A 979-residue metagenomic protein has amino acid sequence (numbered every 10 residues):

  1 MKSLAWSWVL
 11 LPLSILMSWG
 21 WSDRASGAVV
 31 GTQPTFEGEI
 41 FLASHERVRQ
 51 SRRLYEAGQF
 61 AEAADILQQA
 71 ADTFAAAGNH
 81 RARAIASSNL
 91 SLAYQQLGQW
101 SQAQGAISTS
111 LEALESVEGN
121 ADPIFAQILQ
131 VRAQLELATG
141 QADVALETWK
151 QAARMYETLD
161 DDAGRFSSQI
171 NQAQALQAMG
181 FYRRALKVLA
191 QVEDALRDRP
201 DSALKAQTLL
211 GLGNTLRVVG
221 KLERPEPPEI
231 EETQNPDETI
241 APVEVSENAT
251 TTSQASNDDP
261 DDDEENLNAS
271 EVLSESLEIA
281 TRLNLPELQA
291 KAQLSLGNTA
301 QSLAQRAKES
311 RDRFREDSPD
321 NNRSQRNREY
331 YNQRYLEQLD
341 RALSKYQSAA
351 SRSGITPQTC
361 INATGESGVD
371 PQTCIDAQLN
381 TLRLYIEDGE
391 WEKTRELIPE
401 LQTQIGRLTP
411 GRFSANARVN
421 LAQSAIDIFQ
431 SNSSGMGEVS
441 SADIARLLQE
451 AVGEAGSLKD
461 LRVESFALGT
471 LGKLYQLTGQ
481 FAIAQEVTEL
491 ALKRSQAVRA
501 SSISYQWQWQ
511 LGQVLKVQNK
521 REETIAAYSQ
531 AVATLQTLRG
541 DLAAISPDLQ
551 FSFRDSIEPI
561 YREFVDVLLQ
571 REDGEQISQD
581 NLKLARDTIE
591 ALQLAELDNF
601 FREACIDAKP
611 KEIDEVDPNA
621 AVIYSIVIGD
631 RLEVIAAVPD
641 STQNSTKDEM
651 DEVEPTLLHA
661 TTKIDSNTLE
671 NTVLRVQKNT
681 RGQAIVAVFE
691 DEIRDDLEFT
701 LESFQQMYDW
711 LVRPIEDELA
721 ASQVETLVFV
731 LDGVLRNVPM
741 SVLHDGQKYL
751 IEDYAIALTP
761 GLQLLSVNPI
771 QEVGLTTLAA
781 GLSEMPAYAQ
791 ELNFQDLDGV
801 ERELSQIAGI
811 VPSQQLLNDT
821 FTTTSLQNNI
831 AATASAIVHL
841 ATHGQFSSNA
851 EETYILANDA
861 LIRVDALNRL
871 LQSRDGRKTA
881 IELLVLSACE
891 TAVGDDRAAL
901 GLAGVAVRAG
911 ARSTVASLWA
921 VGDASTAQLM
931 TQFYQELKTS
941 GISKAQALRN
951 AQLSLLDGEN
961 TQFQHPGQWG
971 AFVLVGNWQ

Functional and structural regions predicted by a protein language model:
M1-V9: Bacterial N-terminal signal peptides that target proteins for export
W8-I85, N89: N-terminal leader/linker segments that initiate helical-solenoid repeat arrays
L10, Y182, L186, A190 (+6 more regions): Alpha-helical solenoid repeat scaffolds used for protein-protein interaction
W21-G38, D65-T73, L111-E115, C360 (+3 more regions): Repeat-mediated protein-protein interaction surfaces in helical alpha-solenoids
H45-E56, R81-Q96, Q127-A138, I170-Q174 (+1 more regions): Non-membrane alpha-helical segments in proteins
E56-A61, Q96-G105, G140-D143, G180: Inter-helical turn/loop elements of alpha-helical hairpins
A75-G105, T109-E112: Mid-chain, structured segments of secreted extracytoplasmic proteins
P610, E615-R681, F689, T700-Q979: Catalytic cores of enzymes
